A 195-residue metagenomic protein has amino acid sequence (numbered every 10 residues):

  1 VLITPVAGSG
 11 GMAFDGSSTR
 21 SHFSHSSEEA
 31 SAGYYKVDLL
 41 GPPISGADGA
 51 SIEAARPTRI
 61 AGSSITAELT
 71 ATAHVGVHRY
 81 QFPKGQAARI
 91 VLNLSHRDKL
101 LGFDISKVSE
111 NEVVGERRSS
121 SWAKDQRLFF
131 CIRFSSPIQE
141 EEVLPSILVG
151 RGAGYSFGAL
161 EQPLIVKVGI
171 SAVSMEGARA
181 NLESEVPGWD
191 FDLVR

Functional and structural regions predicted by a protein language model:
V1-E53, G62-R195: Accessory carbohydrate-recognition regions in carbohydrate-active enzymes
P57-R59: N-terminal polybasic/positive-inside topogenic patches
